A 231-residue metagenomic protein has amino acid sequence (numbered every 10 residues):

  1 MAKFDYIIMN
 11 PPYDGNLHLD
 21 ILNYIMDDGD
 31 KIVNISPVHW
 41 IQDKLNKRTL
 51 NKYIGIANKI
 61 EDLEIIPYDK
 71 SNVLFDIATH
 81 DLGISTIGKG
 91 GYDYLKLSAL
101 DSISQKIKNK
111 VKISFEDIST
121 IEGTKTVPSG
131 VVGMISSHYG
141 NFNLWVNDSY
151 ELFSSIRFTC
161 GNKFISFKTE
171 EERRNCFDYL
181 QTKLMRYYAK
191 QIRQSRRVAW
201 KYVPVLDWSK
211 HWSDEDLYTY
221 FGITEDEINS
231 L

Functional and structural regions predicted by a protein language model:
M1-T124: Signature of N6-adenine DNA methyltransferases within the class I
I103-S230: Polybasic, glycine- and aromatic-enriched phosphate-binding surface used to engage nucleic acids
